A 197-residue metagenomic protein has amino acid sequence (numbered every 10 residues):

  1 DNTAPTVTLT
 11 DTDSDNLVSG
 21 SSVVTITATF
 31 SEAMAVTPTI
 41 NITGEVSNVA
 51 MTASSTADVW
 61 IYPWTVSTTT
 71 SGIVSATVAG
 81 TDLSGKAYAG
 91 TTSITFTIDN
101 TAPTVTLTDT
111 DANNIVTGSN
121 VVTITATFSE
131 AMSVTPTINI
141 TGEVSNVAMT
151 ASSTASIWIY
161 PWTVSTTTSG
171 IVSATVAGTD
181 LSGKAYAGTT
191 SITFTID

Functional and structural regions predicted by a protein language model:
D1-T10, T92-T108, T190-D197: Flexible, low-complexity linkers/stalks enriched in Thr/Pro that connect modular domains
D15-S22, N113-N120: Short, solvent-exposed loop/linker segments at the N-terminal edge of repeated beta-sheet extracellular domains
V24-T52, V122-T150: Short, surface-exposed alpha-helix to beta-strand junction/turn motifs within ectodomains of secreted and cell-envelope
S55-P63, S153-P161: Aromatic sugar-binding surface patches on proteins that engage polysaccharides or sugar-phosphate polymers
P63, S75-T81, P161, S173-T179: Extracellular recognition modules
T65-I73, T163-I171: Surface-exposed, short loops/turns at beta-strand junctions within beta-sandwich domains
T81-A87, T179-A185: Short, solvent-exposed loop/turn segments at the edges of extracellular beta-sandwich modules
G90-T91, N120, G188: Extracellular repetitive beta-rich solenoid segments
